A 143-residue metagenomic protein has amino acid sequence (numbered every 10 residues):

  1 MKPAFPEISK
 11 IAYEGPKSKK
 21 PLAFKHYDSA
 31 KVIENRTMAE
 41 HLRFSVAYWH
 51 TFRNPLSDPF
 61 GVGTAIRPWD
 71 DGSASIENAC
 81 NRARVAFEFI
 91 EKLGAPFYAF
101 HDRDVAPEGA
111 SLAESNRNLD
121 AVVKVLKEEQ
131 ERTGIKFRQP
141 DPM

Functional and structural regions predicted by a protein language model:
M1-M143: N-terminal pre-domain/capping segments
